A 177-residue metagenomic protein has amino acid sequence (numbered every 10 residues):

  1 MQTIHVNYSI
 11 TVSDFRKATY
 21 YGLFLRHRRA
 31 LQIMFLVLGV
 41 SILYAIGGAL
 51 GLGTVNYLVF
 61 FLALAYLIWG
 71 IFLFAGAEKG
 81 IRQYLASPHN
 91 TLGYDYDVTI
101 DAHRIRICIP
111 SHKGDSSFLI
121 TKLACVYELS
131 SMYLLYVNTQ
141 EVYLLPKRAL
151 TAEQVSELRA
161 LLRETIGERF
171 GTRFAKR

Functional and structural regions predicted by a protein language model:
M1-G39, Y44-G47: N-terminal membrane-targeting/pre-transmembrane regions
T3, K113-S117, V142: Short, mixed charged/polar active-site loops that provide acid/base catalysis or chelate metal/phosphate cofactors
T11, I105-R106, D115-Y133: Phosphoinositide-dependent membrane-docking surfaces
V37, A63-G76: Early exported N-terminus immediately downstream of N-terminal targeting peptides
L50-Y66: Hydrophobic alpha-helical transmembrane segments
L73-S117: Conserved beta-hairpin
I100-A102, E128, V137: Generic beta-strand structural signal
M132-R177: A membrane-cytosol interface segment of integral membrane proteins
